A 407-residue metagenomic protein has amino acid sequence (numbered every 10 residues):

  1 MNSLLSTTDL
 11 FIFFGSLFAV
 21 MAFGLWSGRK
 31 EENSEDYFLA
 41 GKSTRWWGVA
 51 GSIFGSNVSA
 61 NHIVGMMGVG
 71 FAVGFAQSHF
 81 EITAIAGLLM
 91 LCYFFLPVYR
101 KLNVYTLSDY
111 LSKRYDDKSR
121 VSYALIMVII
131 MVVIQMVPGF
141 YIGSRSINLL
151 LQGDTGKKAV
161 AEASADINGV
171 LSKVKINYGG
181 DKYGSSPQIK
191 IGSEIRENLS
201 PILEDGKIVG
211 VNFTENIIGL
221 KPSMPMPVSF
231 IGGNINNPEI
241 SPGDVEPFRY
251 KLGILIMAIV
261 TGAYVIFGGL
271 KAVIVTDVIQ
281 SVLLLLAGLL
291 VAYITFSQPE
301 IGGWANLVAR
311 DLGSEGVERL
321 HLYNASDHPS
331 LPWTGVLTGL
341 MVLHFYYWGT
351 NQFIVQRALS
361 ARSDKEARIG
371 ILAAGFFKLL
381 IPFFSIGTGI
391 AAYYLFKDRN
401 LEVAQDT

Functional and structural regions predicted by a protein language model:
M1, V69-F71, F95-K101, D109 (+3 more regions): Membrane-water interface regions at transmembrane-helix termini and the short interhelical loops of multi-pass membrane
M1-I63, G268, E366, G370: Membrane-interface "cap" regions at the ends of multi-pass membrane proteins
N2-L5, K42-T44, G48, G65-H79 (+4 more regions): Loop-to-helix junctions at membrane interfaces in multi-pass transport proteins
L4-G28, T44, G48, G68-V104 (+3 more regions): Extracellular loop-to-transmembrane helix junctions
L17-V20, S56-N57, A84-L88, V128 (+5 more regions): Residue-level recognition of pore/gate-forming positions within transmembrane alpha-helices of multi-pass
A19, G87-F94, N103-V104, Y264-G268 (+3 more regions): Membrane-embedded alpha-helical core segments of multi-pass
S78-K157, N236-M257, T261-V265, G339-Y347: Helix-loop-helix module between adjacent transmembrane segments
D154-D244: Conserved, function-critical positions that sit in or immediately flank catalytic and ligand-binding motifs
